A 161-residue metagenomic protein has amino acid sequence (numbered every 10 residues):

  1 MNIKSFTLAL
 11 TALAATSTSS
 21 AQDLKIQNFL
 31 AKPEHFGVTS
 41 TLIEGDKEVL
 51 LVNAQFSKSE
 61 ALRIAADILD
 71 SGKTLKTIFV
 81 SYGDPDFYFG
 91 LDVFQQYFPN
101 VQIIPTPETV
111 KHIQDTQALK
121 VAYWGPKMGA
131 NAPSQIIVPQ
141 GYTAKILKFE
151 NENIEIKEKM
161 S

Functional and structural regions predicted by a protein language model:
M1-T7: Bacterial N-terminal signal peptides that target proteins for export
T7-A15: Bacterial N-terminal signal peptides
S17-A21: Sec/Tat signal peptide C-region and signal peptidase I cleavage site
D23-D70: Conserved beta-strand hairpin/beta-sheet module of binuclear metal-dependent hydrolase folds, prominently
P33, A54-F56, F79-D84, P107-T109 (+1 more regions): A mature extracytoplasmic/lumenal domain signature
S59-P105: Active-site metal-binding motif and surrounding structural segment of the metallo-beta-lactamase
F87-N131: A generic, well-ordered mixed alpha/beta core segment in the N-terminal half of proteins
Q114-S161: Metallo-beta-lactamase
